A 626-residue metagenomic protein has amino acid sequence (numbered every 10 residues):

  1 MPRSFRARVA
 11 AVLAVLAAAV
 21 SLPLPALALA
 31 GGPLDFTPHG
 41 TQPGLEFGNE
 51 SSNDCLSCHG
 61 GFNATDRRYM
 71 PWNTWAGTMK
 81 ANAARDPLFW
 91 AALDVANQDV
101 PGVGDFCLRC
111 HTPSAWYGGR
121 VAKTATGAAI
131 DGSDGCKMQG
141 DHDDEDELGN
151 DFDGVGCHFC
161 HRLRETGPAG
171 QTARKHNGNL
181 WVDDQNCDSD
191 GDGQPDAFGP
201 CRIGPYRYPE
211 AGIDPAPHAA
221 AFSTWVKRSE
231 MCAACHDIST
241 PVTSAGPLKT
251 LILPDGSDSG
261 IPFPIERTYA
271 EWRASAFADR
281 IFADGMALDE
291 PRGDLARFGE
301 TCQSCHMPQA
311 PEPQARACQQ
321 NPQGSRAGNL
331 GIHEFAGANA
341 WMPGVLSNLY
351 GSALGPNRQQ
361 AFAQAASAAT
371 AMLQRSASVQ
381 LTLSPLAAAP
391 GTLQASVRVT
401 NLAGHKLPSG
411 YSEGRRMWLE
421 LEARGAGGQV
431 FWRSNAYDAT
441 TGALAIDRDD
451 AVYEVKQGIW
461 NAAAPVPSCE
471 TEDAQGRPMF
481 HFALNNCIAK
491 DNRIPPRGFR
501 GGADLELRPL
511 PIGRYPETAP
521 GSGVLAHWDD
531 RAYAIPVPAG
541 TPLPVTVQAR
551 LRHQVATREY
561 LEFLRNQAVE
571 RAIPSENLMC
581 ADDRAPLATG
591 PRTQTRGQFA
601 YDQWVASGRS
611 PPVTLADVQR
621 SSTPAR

Functional and structural regions predicted by a protein language model:
M1-A7: N-terminal secretory signal peptides that target proteins for export/translocation
A10-P25: Bacterial N-terminal signal peptides
L29-P38, N63-L93, T124-Y515, P520-H527 (+2 more regions): Primarily the internal scaffold of c-type cytochrome electron-transfer domains, especially repeated/multiheme c-type
F36-S57, V100-G104: Local sequence-structure signature of Cys/Sec-based thiol-disulfide redox active-site neighborhoods
F89-F106, W116-G119: N-terminal catalytic scaffold of extracellular/periplasmic and nuclease hydrolases that process anionic headgroups
R109, P113-R120, G135: Conserved, well-structured interaction surfaces
P542-P544: Extracellular Ig-like/FN3 beta-sandwich strand-entry sites
